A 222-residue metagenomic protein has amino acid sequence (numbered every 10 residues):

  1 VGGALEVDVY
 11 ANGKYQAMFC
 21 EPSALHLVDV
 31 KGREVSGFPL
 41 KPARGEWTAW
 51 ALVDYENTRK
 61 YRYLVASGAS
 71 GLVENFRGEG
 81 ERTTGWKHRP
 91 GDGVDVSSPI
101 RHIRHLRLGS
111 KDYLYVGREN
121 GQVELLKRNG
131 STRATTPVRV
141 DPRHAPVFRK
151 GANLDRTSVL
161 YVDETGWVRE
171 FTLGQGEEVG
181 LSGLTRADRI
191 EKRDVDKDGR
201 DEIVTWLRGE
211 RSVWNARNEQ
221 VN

Functional and structural regions predicted by a protein language model:
V1-N222: Beta-propeller-forming repeat regions
